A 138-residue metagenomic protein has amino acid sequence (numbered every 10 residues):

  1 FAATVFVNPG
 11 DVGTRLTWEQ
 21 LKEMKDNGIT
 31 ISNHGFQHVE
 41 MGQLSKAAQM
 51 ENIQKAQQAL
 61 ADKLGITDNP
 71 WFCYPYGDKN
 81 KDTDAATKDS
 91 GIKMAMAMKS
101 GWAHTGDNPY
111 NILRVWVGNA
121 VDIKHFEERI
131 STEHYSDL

Functional and structural regions predicted by a protein language model:
F1-N27, D68-N69: Active-site beta->alpha N-cap acidic-glycine motif
A2, T30, K93: Residue-level detector of anion-binding/catalytic polar loops
V5-P9, N33-G35, Y74-Y76, R114-W116: A cross-domain feature marking catalytic cores of carbohydrate-active enzymes and several ubiquitous metabolic/repair
G10-D11, V39, W102: Positions that flank functional sites
T14-N33, K88-D89, A103-G106: Acidic (Asp/Glu)-rich catalytic clusters
S32-A47: Substrate-binding clefts and substrate-entry loops adjacent to catalytic sites of polymer-processing enzymes acting on
Q43-L138: C-terminal active-site subregion of NodB/CE4 polysaccharide deacetylases
